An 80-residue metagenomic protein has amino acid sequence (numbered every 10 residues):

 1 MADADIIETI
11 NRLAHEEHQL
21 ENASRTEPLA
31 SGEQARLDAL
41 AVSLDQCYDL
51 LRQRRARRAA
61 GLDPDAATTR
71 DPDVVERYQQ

Functional and structural regions predicted by a protein language model:
M1-Q80: Extended, charge-rich alpha-helical interface modules
